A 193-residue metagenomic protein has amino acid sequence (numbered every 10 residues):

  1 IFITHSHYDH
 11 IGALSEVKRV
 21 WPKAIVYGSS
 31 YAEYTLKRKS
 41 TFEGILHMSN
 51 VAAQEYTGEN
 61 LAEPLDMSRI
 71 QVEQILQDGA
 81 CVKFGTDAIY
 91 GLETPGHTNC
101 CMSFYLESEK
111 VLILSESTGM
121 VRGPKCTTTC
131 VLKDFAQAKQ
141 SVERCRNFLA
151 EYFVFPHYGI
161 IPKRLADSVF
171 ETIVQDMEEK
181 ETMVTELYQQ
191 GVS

Functional and structural regions predicted by a protein language model:
I1-Q74, A80-C81: Active-site HxH/HxHxD metal-binding segment of metal-dependent hydrolases
V20, N147-F148, Q190: Alpha-helix C-cap/termination motif
Y31-E33, T118-G119, E178: Short, acidic/turn-prone active-site loops that include or flank metal/cofactor- and phosphate-binding residues
V72, A80, G85-Y90, C100: Short beta-strand or tight-loop elements that sit immediately N-terminal to catalytic metal-binding acidic residues
Q74, K133-Q137, D176: Soluble or luminal CAZymes and related metallo-dependent hydrolases
A88-S168: Metallo-beta-lactamase
K163-E181: Short, electropositive alpha-helical surface patch
M183-S193: C-terminal regulatory/interaction regions
